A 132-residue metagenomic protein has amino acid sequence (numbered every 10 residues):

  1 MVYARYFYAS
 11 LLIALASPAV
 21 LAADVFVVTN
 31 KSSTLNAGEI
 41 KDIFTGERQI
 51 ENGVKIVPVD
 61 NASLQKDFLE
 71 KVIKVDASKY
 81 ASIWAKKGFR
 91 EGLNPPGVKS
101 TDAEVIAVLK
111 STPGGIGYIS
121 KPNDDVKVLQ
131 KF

Functional and structural regions predicted by a protein language model:
M1-Y8: Bacterial N-terminal signal peptides that target proteins for export
A16-P18: N-terminal signal peptide c-region/cleavage motif recognized by signal peptidases
A22-F132: Flexible loop/hinge segments at secondary-structure junctions
